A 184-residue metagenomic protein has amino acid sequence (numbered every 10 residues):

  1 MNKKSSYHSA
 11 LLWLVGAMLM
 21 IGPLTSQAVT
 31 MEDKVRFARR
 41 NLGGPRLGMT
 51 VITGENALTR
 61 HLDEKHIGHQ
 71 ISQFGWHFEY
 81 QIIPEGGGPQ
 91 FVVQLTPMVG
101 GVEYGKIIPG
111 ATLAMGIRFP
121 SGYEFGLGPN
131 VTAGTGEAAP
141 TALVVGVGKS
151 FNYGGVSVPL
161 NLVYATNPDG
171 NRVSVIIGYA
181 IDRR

Functional and structural regions predicted by a protein language model:
M1-F37, R184: Cleavable N-terminal export/targeting peptides
S26-F74, A180-R184: Short glycine/proline- and aromatic-enriched beta-strand/turn motifs that initiate or cap beta-hairpins
P45-M49, V93-L95, M115, F125-L127 (+3 more regions): Membrane-embedded beta-strand positions of outer-membrane beta-barrel proteins
E64, G68-V131: Gram-negative (and chloroplast) outer-membrane scaffold detector with strong preference for beta-barrel transmembrane
G68-F74, I107-A111, A133, E137-L143 (+2 more regions): Residues that define the transmembrane beta-barrel architecture of outer-membrane proteins
E79-I83, M115-R118, G148-S150, V163 (+1 more regions): Transmembrane beta-barrel domains of outer membrane proteins
G86-G88, S121-F125, N152-L160, R183-R184: Repeated loop/turn-to-beta-strand initiation elements of outer-membrane beta-barrel proteins
D169-R184: Outer-membrane beta-barrel "beta-signal"
